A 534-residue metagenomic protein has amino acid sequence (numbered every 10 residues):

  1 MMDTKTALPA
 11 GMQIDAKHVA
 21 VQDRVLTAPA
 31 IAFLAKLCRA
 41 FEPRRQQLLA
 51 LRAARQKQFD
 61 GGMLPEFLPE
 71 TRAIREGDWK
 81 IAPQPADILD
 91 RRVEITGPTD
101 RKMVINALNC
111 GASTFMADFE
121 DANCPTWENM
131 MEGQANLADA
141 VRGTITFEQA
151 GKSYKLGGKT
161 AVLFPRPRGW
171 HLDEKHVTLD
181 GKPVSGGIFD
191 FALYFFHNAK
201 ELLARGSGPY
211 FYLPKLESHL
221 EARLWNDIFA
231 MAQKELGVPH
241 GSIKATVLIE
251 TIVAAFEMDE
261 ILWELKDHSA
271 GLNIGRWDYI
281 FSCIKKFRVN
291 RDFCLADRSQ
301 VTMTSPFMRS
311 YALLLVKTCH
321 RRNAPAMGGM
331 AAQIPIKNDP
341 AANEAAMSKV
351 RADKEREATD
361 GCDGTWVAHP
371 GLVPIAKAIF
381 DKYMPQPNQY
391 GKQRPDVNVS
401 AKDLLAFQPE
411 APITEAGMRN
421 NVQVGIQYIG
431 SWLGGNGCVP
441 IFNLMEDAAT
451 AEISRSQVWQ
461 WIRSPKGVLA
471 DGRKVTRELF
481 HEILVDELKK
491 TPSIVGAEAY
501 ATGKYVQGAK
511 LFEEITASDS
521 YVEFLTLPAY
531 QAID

Functional and structural regions predicted by a protein language model:
M2-D534: Expand to "…catalyze enediolate/carbanion chemistry for C-C bond making/breaking, isomerization, decarboxylation
